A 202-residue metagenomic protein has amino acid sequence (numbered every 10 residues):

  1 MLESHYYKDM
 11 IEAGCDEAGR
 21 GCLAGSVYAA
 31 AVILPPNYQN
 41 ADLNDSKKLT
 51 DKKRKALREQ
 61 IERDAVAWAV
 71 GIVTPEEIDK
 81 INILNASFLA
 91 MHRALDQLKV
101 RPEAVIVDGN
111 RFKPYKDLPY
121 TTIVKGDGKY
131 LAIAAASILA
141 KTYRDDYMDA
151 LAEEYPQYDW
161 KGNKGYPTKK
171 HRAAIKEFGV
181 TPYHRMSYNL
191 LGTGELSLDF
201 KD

Functional and structural regions predicted by a protein language model:
M1-D202: RNase H-like, Mg2+-dependent phosphodiesterase core, and more generally RNA phosphate-backbone-engaging helix-loop
